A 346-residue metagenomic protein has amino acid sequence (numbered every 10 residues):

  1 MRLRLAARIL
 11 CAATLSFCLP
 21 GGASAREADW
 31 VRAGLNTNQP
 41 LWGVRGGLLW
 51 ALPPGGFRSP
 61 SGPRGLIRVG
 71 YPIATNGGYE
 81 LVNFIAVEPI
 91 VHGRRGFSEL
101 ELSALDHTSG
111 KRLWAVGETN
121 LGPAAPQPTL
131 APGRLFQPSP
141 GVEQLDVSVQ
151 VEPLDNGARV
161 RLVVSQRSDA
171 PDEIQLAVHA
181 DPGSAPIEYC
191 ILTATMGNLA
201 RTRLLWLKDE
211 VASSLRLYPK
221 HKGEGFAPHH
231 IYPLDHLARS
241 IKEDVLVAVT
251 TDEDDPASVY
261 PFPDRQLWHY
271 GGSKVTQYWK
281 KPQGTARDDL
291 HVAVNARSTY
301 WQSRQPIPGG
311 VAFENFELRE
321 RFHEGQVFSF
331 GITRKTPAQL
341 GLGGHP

Functional and structural regions predicted by a protein language model:
M1-L10: Bacterial N-terminal signal peptides that target proteins for export
I9-C18: Bacterial N-terminal signal peptides
A25-R112: Beta-strand-rich N-terminal accessory domains
R26-R58, P63, R239-P346: Beta-strand-rich recognition/accessory modules
R58-S59, I73-N83, H92-G93, V151-V160 (+6 more regions): Short, surface-exposed beta-strand/loop "edge" segments at domain boundaries and coil↔beta transitions
T108-P171, Q175, D181-G183: Extended, loop-rich substrate-binding clefts of extracytoplasmic carbohydrate-active enzymes
R161-V163, D169-E224: Acidic (Asp/Glu-rich), glycine- and aromatic
A212-V249: Glycine-rich (often Gly-Gly/Gly-Pro-rich) flexible segments and glycine-rich loop motifs, frequently accented by
